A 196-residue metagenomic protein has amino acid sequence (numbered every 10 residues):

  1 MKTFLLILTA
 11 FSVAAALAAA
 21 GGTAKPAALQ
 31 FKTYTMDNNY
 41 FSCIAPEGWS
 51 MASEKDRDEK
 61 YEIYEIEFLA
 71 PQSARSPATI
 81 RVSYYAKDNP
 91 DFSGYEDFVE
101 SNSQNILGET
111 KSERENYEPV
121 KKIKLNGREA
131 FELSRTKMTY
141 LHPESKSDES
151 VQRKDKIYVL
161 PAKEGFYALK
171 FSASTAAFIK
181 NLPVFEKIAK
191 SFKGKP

Functional and structural regions predicted by a protein language model:
M1-L5: Positively charged n-region of N-terminal signal peptides that target proteins for export
L6-A16: Bacterial N-terminal signal peptides
A19-G21: Boundary of Sec targeting at the N-terminus
T23-Y61, R114: N-terminal "mature-domain start" segment
Y40, N89, S93-D97, I179-P183: Soluble non-cytosolic domains of exported or imported proteins
P46, E96-S103, L182-A189: Extracytoplasmic/secreted envelope proteins and their assembly/folding machinery, especially bacterial periplasmic
W49-S50, K163-P196: Surface-exposed amphipathic alpha-helical segments
K55-D155, V159-P161, A168: Conserved polar/disulfide-associated segments of primarily extracytoplasmic proteins
